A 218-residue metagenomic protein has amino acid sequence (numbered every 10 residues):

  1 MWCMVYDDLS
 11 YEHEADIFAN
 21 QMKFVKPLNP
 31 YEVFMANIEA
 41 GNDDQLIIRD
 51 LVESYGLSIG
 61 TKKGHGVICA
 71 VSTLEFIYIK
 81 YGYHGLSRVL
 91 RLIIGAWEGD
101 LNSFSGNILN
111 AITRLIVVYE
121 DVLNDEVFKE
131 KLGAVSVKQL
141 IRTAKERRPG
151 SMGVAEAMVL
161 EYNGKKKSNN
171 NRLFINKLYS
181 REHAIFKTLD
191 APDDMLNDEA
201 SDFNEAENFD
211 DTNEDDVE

Functional and structural regions predicted by a protein language model:
M1-E218: Accessory terminal alpha-helical modules
